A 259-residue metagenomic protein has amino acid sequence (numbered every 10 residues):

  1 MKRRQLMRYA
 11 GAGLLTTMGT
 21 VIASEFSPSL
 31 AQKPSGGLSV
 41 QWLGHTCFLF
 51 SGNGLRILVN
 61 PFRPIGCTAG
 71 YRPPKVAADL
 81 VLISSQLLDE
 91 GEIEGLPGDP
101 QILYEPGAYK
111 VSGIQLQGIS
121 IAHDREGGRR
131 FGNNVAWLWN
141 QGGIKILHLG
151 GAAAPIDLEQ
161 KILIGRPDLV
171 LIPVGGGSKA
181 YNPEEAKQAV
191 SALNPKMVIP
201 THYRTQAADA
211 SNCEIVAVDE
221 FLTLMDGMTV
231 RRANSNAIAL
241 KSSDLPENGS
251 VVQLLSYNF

Functional and structural regions predicted by a protein language model:
R3-S27: N-terminal export signals
I22-S51: C-terminal segment of N-terminal export signals and the immediately downstream linker at the start of the mature
F26-S27, K33-S35, E90-V135, W139-G142 (+1 more regions): Metallo-beta-lactamase
S39-W42, R56-F62, Q115-A122, L138 (+2 more regions): Active-site-proximal beta-strand elements of phosphoester/diester hydrolases
C47-P106, Q117-N134, A152-L163: Pre-active-site segment of Zn-dependent metallo-hydrolases
A77-D79, D168, K196: Conserved acidic residues
Q115, F131, M197-F259: Binuclear metal-ion centers of metallo-dependent hydrolases, dominated by the metallo-beta-lactamase
R125-L193: Active-site-proximal loop/helix segments of hydrolase catalytic cores
